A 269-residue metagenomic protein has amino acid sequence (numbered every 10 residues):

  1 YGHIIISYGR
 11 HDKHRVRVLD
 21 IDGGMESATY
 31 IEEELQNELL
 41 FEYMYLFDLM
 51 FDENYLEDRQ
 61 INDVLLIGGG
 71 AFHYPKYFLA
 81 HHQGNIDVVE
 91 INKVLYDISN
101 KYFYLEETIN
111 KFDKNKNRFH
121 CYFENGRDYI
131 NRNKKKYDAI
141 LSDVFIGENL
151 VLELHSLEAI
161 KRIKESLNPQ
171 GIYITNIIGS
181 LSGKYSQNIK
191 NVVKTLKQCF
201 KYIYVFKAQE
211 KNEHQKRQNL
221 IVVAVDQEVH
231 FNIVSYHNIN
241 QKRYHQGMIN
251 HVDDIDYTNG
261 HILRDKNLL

Functional and structural regions predicted by a protein language model:
Y1-A28, Y43, L49-Y55, Y202-L269: Soluble small-group transferase modules, centered on the S-adenosyl donor enzyme superfamily
I31-E34: Extended, hydrophilic extramembrane loops/domains of integral membrane proteins
Q36-I174, S182-I189, K197-C199, N212-Q215: The AdoMet/dcAdoMet-binding core of the Class I SAM-like
N191-T195, L220: Alpha-helical scaffold elements adjacent to nucleotide-binding pockets in ATP/GTP-utilizing enzyme cores
